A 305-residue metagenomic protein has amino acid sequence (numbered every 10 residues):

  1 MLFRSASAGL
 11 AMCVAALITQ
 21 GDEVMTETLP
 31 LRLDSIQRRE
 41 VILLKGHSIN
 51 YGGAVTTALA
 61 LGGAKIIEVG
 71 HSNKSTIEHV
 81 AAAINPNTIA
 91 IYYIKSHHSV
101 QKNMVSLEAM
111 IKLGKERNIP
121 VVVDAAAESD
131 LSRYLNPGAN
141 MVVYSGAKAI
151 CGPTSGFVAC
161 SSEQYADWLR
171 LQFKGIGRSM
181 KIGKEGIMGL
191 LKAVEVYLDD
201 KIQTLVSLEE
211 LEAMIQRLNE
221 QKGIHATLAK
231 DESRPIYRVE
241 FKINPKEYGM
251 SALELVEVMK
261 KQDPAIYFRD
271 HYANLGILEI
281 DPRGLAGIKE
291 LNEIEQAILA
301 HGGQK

Functional and structural regions predicted by a protein language model:
S7-L198, E212-T227, G249: Conserved PLP-enzyme active-site core in the AAT-like
V196-I202, E279-R283: Glycine-rich phosphate/diphosphate-binding loops and the adjacent beta-loop-alpha structural elements that coordinate
S207-L208: Extracellular beta-strand/loop-rich repeat segments of large surface/secreted proteins
G223-A300: Conserved C-terminal alpha-helix-loop-beta "cap" of PLP-dependent enzymes that closes/shapes the active-site mouth
